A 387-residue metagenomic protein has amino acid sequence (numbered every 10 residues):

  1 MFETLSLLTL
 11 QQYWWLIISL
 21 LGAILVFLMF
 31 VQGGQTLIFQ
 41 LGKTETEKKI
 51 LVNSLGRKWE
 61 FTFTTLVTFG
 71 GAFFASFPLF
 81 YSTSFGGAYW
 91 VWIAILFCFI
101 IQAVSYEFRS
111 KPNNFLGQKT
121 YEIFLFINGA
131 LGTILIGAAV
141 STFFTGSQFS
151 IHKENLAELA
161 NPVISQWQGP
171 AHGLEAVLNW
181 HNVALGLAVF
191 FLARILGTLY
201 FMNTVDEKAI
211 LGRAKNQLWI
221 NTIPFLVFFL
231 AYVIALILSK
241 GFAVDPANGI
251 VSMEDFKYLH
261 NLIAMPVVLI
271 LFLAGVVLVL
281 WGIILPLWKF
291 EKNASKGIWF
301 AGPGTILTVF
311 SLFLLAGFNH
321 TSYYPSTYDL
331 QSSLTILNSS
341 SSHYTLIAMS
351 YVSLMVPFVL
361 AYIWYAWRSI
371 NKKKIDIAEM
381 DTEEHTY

Functional and structural regions predicted by a protein language model:
M1-F63, V67-G70: N-terminal signal-anchor module of multipass membrane proteins
T4, V251-F256, Y324-T345: Short, membrane-exposed interhelical loops at transmembrane-helix boundaries
Q12-V26, G86-F99, F126, A130 (+3 more regions): Alpha-helical transmembrane segments
L28-T36, G56, T64-P112, N128-N155 (+2 more regions): Transmembrane-helix bundle segments that line or gate the permeation/cavity pathway in multi-pass membrane proteins
Q32-R57, F74-S84, E107-K119, T198-Q217 (+4 more regions): Juxtamembrane membrane-water interface segments of multi-pass membrane proteins, especially cytoplasmic-side
K49-V67, W92, Q118-G132, L211-F225 (+3 more regions): Juxtamembrane helix-loop boundaries in multi-pass membrane proteins
P112-S295: Long, contiguous internal "core" modules enriched in hydrophobic/ aromatic residues
Q148-A160, F310-Q331: Juxtamembrane non-transmembrane "cap" segments at the membrane-aqueous interface of multi-pass membrane proteins
